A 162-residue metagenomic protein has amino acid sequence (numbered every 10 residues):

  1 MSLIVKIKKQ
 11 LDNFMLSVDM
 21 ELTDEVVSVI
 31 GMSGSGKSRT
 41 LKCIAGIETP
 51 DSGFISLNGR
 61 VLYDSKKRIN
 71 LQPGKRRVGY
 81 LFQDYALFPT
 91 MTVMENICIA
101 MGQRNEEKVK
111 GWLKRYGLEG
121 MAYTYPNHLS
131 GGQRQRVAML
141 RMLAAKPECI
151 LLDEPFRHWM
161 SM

Functional and structural regions predicted by a protein language model:
R60-Y63, E106-M121: Conserved ABC ATPase "signature" region
L62-G79: ABC ATPase NBD coupling module
M91-A100: Short coil-to-helix segment of the ABC ATPase nucleotide-binding domain corresponding to the Q-loop/switch region
Y125-L129, Q133-Q135: Conserved ABC ATPase signature
M139: Hydrophobic anchor residue at the start of the ABC signature
A144-E148: A short, proline-enriched helix->beta-strand linker immediately N-terminal to the Walker B motif in ABC-type P-loop
I150-E154: Catalytic Walker B motif of ABC-type/P-loop ATPase nucleotide-binding domains
